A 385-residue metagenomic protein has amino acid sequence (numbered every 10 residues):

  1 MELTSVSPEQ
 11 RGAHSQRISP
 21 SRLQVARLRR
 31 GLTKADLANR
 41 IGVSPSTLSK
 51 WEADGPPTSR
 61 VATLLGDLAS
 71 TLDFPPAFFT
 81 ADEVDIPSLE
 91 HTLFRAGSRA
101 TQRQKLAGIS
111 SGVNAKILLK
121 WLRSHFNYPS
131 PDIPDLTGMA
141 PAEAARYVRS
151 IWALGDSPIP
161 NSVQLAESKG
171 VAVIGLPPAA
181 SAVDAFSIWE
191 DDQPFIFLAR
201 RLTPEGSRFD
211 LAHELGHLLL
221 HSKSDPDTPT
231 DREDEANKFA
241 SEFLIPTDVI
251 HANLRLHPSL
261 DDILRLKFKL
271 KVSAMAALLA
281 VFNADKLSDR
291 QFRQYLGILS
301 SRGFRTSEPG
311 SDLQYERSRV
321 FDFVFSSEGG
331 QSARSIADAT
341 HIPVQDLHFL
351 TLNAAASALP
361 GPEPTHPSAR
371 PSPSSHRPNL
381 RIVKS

Functional and structural regions predicted by a protein language model:
M1-S385: Active-site hotspot residues in diverse enzymes, especially metal/ion-binding acidic/histidine motifs
